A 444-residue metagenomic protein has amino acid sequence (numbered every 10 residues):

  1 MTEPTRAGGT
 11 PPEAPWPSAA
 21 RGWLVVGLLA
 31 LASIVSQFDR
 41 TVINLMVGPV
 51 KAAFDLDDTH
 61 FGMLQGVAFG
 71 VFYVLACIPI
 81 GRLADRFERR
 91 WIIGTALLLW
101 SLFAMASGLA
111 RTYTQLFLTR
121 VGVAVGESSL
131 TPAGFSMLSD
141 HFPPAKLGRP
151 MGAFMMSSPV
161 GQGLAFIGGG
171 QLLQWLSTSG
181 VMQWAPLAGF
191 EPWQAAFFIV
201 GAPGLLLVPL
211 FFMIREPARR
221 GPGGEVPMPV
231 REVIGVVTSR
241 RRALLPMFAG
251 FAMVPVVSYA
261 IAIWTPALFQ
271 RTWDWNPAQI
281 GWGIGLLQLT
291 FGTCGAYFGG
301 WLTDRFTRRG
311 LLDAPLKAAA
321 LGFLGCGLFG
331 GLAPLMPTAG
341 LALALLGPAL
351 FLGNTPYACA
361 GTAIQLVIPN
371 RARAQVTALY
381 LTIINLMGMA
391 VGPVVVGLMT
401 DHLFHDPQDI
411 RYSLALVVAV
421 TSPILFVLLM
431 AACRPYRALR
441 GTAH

Functional and structural regions predicted by a protein language model:
P11-S18, E216-F248, T272: Juxtamembrane intracellular "pre-TM" segments in multi-pass secondary transporters
I43-N44, R242-Y297, N354-Y357, G361 (+1 more regions): Extracytoplasmic gate region of multi-pass secondary transporters
N44-L75: Extracellular/periplasmic helix-loop-helix junction of adjacent transmembrane segments in MFS-like secondary
D55, E88, L109-Q115, G126 (+2 more regions): Helix-breaking motifs and short loop linkers at transmembrane-helix boundaries and internal kinks in secondary membrane
G66-I80, L286-G299: Central cavity-lining transmembrane alpha-helices of secondary-active solute carriers, predominantly the Major
L75-Y113: Conserved MFS/SLC helix-loop-helix module at the cytosolic interface between two early adjacent transmembrane helices
T119-P159: Cytoplasmic helix-loop-helix junction between adjacent transmembrane helices in 12-TM secondary transporters
F154, S158-F212: Helix-loop-helix hairpin linking two adjacent transmembrane segments in secondary transporters
